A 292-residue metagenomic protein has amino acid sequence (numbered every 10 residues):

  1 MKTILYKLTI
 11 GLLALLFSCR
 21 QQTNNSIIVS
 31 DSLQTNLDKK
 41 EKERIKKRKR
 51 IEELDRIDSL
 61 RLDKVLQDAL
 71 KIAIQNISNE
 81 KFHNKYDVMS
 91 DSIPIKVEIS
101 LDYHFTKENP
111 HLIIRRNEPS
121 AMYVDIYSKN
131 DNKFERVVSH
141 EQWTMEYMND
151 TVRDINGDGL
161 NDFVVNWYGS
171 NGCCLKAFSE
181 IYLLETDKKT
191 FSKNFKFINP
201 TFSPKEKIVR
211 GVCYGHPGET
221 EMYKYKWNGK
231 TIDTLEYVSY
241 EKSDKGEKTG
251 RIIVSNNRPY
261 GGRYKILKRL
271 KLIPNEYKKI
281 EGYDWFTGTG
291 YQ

Functional and structural regions predicted by a protein language model:
M1-L33: Bacterial Sec-dependent N-terminal signal peptides
R20-T106, I208-Q292: Acidic, small-residue rich beta-repeat scaffolds with periodic aromatic anchors
K40, K71-D91, Y123-M145, D187-T201 (+2 more regions): Blade-edge motifs of beta-propeller repeat domains
K96-H104, E146-I155, I198-R210: Beta-propeller blade termini
T106-I113, N156-W167, I208-R210: Acidic/hydrophobic-patterned starts of short beta strands in beta-sheet-rich repeat architectures
N117-S120, C173-A177, P217-E219: Short, solvent-exposed loop/turn segments at conserved positions within beta-propeller repeat blades
A121-C174: A glycine-rich, hydrophobic loop/mini-helix early in the fold
D125-D131, C174-S192, K224-G229: Beta-propeller blade repeat segments, especially FG-GAP/WD-type strand-to-loop junctions in 6- to 7-bladed propeller
